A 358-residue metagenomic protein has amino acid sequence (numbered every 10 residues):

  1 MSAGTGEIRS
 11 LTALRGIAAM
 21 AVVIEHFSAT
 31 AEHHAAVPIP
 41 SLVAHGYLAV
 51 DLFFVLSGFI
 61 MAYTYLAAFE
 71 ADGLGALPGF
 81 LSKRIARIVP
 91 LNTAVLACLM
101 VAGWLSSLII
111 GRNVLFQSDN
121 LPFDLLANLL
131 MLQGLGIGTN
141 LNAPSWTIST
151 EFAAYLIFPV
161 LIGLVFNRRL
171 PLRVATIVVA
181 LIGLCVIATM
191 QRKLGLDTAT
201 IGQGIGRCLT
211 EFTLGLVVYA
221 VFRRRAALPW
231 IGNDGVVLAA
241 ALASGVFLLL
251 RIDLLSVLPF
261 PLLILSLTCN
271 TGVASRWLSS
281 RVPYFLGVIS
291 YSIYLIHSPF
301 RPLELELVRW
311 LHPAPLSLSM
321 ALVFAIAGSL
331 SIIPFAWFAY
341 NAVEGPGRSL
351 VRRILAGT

Functional and structural regions predicted by a protein language model:
M1-T189, L196, C208, Y284 (+3 more regions): Membrane-cytosol interface segments of multi-pass membrane proteins, especially ER/Golgi lipid-handling enzymes
S28, A67, R224, I296-P299: N-terminal low-complexity, intrinsically disordered patches enriched in charged
A71, L164-L172, V221-I231, S275-R281: Membrane-interface helix-boundary motifs at transmembrane edges
W104, C208, F212, L216-V217 (+1 more regions): Alpha-helical transmembrane segments of multi-pass integral membrane proteins
I137-S145, R192-G202, A243-L255: Membrane-interface helix caps and helix-loop-helix hairpins in membrane proteins
N142-I148, G202, R224-G232: Short, amphipathic, aromatic/basic-enriched membrane-interface segments that mark the entry/exit of transmembrane
I177-I182, I231-A243: Signature aromatic-anchored transmembrane alpha helix within multi-pass, membrane-resident enzymes that catalyze glycan
